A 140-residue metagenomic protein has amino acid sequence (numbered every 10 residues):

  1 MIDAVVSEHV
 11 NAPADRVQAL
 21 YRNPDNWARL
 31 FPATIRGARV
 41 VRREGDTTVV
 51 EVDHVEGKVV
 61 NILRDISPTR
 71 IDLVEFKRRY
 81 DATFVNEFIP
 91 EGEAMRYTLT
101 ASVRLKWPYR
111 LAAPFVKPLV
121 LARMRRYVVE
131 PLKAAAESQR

Functional and structural regions predicted by a protein language model:
M1-R43: Hydrophobic ligand-binding cavity/cleft-lining segments
I2, A12, L73, A113-K117: Residue-level detector of alpha-helix boundaries and kinks
V5-S7, V49-E51, D72, V85-E87 (+1 more regions): Beta-strand secondary-structure signal
S7-E8, V49-E56, I66-S67, Y97 (+3 more regions): A general structural signal for short secondary-structure boundary/capping elements
V10-D15, R43, R64-T69, E87-R96: A short, structured loop/turn motif at beta-sheet edges
D15-A19, I89-E91, E130, A134: Replace "anionic and nucleotidyl ligands
A28-F31, G37-R79, T83, Y127-R140: Glycine-rich portal/gate segments that line the openings of hydrophobic small-molecule binding cavities
F76-Y127: Beta-strand/loop substructures that line and gate deep hydrophobic ligand-binding cavities in soluble
